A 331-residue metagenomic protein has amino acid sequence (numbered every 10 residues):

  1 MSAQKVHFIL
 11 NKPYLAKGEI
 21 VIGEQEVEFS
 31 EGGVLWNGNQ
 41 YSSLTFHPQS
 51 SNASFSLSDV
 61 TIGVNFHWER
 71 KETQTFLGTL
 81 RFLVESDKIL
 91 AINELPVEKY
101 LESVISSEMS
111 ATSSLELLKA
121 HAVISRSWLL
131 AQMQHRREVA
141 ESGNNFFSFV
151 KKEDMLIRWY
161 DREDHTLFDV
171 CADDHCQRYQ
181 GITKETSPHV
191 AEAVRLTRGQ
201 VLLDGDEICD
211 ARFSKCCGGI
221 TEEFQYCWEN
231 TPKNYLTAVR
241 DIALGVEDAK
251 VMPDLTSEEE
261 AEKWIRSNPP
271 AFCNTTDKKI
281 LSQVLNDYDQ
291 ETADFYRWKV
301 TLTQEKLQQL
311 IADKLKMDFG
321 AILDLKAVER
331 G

Functional and structural regions predicted by a protein language model:
M1-G331: Conserved, single-site charged/polar hotspot
